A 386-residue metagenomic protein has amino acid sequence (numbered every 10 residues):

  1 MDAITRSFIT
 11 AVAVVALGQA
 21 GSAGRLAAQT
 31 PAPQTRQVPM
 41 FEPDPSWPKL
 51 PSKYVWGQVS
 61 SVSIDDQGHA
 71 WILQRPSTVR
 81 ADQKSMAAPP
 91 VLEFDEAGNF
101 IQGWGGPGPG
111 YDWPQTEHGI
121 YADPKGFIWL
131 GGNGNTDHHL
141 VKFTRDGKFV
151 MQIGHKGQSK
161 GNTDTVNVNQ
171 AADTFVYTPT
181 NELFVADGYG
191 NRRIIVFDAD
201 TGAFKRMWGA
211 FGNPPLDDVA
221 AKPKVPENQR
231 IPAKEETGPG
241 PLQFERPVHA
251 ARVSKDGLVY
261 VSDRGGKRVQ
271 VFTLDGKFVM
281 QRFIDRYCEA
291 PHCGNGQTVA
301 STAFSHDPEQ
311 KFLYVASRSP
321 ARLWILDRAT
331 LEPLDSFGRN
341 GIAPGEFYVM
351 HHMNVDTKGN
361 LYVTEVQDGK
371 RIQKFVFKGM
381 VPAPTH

Functional and structural regions predicted by a protein language model:
M1-A11, A20-G21: Bacterial N-terminal signal peptides that target proteins for export
V15-R25: C-terminal segment of classical bacterial N-terminal signal peptides
L26-H386: Eukaryotic scaffold repeat domains enriched in small/polar residues
